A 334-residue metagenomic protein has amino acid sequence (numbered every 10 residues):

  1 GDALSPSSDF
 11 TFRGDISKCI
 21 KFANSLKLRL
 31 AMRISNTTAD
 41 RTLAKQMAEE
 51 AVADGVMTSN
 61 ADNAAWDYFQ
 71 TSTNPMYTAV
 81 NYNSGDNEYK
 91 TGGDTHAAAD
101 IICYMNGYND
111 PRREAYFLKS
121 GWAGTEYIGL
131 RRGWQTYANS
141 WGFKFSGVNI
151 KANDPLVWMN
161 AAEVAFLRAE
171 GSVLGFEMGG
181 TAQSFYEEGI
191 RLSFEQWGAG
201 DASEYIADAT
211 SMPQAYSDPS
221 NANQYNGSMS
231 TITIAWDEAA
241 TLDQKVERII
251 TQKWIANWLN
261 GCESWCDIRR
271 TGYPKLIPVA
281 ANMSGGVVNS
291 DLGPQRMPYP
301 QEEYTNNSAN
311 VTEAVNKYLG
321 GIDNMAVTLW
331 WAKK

Functional and structural regions predicted by a protein language model:
G1-D201, E238-V246, Q252: Structured, solvent-exposed acidic/aromatic patches
F194-K334: C-terminal functional modules
